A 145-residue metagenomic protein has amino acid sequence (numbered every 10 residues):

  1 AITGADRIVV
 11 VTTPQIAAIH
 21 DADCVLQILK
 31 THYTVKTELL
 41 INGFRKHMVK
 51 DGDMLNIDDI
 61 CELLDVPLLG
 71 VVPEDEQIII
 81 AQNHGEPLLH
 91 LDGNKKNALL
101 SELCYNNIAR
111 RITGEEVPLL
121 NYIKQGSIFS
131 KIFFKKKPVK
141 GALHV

Functional and structural regions predicted by a protein language model:
A1-E74, I80: Conserved catalytic-core segment of NTP-binding enzymes
A17-H20, L100-L103, N107: Generic recognition of short, well-ordered alpha-helical interface segments
K30, K36, K46, K50 (+4 more regions): Context-gated lysine
D59, P67, Q77, D92 (+1 more regions): P-loop NTP-binding site
H84-E102: C-terminal boundary of histidine-terminating zinc-finger modules
